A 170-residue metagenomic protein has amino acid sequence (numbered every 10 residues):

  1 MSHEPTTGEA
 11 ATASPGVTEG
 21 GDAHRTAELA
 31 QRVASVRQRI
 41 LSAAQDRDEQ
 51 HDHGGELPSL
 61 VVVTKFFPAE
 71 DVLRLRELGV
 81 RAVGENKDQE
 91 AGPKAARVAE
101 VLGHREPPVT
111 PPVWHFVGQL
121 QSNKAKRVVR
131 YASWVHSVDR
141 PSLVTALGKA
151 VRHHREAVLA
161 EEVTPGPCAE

Functional and structural regions predicted by a protein language model:
S2-E170: Conserved alpha/beta-domain cores
